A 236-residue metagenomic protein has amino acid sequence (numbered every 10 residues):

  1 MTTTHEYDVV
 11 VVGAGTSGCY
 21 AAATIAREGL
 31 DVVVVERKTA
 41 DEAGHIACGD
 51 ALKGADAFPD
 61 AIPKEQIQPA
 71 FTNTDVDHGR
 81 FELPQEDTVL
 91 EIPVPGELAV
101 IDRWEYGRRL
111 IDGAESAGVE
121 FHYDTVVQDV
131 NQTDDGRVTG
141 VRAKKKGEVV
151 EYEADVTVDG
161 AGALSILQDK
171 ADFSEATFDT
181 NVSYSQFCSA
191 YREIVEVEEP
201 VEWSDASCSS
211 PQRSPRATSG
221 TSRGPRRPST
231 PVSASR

Functional and structural regions predicted by a protein language model:
M1-E6: A short, basic/flexible loop-to-alpha-helix module at the beginning of a structural domain
Y7, G29, A154-D155: Short, well-ordered alpha-helix to beta-strand connector turns
V10-A14, Y20-I46: Glycine-rich FAD pyrophosphate-binding loop
A14, E115-R236: Predominantly flavin-linked oxidoreductase catalytic cores and closely associated redox partners
E28-L30, T39-P84: N-terminal FAD cofactor-binding segment of flavoenzymes
D87-E91, E148-E151: Short, mixed charged/polar active-site loops that provide acid/base catalysis or chelate metal/phosphate cofactors
P93-D112, R236: Short beta-strand to alpha-helix junction loop
